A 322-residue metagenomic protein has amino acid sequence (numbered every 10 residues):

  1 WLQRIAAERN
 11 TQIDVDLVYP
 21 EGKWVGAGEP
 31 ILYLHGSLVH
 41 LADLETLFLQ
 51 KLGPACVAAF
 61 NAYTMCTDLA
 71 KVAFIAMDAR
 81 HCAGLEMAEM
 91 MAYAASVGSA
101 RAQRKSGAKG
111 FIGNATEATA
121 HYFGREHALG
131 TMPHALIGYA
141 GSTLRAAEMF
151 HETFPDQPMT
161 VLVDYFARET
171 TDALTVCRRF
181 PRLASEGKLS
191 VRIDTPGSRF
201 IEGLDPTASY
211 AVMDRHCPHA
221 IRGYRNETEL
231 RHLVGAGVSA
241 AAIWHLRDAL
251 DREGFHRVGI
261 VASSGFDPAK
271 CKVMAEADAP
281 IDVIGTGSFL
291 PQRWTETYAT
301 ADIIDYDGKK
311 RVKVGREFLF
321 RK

Functional and structural regions predicted by a protein language model:
W1-D14: Translation machinery proteins
I5, S198, G203-K322: Gly/Ser/Thr/Ala-enriched C-terminal appendages of enzymes
E8-N10, A27, T67-V72, E186 (+2 more regions): A generic structural signal for short, non-catalytic loop/turn and secondary-structure boundary residues
I13, G187-L189, H256-I260: Residue-level recognition of the N-termini of beta-strands and the immediately preceding loop/turn
D14-P20: Short alpha-helix capping/helix-loop boundary micro-motifs
V18, L34, I260-V261: Short, charged/polar micro-motifs that form catalytic or ligand-binding hotspots
E21-G26, L32-E253, P268: Buried, small/hydrophobic-residue-enriched core segments of structured protein domains
